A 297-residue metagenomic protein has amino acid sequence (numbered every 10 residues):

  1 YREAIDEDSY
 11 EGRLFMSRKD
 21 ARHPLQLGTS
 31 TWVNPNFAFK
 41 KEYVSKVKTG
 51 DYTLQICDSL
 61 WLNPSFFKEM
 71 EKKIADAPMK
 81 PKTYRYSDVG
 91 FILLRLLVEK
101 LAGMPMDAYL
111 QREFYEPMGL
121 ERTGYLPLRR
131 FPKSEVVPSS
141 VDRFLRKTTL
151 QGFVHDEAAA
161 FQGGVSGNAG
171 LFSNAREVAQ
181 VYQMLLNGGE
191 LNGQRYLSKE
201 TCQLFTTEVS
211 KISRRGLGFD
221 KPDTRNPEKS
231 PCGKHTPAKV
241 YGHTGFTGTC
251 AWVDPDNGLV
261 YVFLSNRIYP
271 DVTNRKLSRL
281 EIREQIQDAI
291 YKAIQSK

Functional and structural regions predicted by a protein language model:
Y1-L27, N63-F67, T123-S140, I212-D223 (+1 more regions): Charged/polar, low-hydrophobicity segments characteristic of intrinsically disordered regions and flexible loops
Y1-M79, T83: Non-catalytic, conformational "gating/processing" segments within enzyme and secreted inhibitor domains
R22-L25, R85, S210-S213, T244-G245 (+1 more regions): Extracellular/periplasmic catalytic domains that process cell-envelope and extracellular macromolecules
V33, L120, N187, L191 (+4 more regions): Short, well-ordered loop/turn and helix-capping segments at boundaries between secondary-structure elements and domains
E42-V44, S230-P231, L264, T273-R275: Short conserved micro-motifs at the rims of enzyme active sites and ligand-binding pockets
K68, A75-D76, K80-K239: Short, surface-exposed loop or secondary-structure junction motifs that flank catalytic or metal-binding residues
T244-K297: Structured C-terminal helix/loop/strand segments within mature extracytoplasmic catalytic/sensor domains
